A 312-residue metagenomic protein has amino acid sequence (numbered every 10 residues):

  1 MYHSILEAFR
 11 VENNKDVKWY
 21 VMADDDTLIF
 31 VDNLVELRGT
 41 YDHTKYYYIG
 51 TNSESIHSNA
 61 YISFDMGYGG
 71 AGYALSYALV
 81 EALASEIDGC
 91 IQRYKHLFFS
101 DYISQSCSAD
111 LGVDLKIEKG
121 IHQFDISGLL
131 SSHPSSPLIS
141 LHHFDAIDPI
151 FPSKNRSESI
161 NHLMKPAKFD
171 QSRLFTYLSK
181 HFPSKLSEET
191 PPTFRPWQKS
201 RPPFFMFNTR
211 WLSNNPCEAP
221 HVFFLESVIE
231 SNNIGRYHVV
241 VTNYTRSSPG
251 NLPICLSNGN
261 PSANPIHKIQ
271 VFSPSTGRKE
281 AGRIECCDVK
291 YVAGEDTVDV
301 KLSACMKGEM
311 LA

Functional and structural regions predicted by a protein language model:
M1-A312: Secretory-pathway lumenal glyco-enzymes, predominantly type II signal-anchor Golgi glycosyltransferases
